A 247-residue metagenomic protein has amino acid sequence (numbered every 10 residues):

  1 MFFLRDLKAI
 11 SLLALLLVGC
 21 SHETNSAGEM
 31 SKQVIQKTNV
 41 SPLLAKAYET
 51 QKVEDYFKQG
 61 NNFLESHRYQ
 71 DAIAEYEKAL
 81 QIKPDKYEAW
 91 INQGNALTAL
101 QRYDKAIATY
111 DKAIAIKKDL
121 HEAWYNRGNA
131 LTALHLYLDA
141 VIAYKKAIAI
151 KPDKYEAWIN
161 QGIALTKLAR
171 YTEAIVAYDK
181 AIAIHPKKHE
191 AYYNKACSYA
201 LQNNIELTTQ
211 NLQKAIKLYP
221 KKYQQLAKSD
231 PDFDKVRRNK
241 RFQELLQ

Functional and structural regions predicted by a protein language model:
F2-A9: Bacterial N-terminal signal peptides that target proteins for export
F3, T24-Y48, K217-Q247: Terminal, low-structured helical/coil segments at or just beyond the last alpha-helical repeat
V18-G19: C-terminal motif of bacterial Sec signal peptides marking the signal peptidase cleavage site
Q51, D85, D119, D153 (+2 more regions): Short coil loop/turn residues that delineate tetratricopeptide repeat
E54-E65, A74-E77, E88-A99, Y110 (+5 more regions): Conserved alpha-helical positions within TPR/SEL1-like repeat arrays
E65-K78, L100-K112, E122, A133-K146 (+3 more regions): Structural signature of tandem alpha-helical TPR/SEL1-like repeats, specifically the intra-repeat loop/turn
Y193-A196, A200-Y223: TPR/TPR-like (Sel1-like) alpha-helical repeat modules
